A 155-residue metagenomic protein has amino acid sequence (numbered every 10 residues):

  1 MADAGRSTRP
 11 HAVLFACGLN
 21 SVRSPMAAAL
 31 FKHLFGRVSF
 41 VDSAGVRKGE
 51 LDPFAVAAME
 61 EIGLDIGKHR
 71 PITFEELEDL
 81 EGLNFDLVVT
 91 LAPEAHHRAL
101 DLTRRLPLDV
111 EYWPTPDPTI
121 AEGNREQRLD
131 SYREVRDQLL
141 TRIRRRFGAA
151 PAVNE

Functional and structural regions predicted by a protein language model:
M1-E155: Short polar/charged helix/loop
